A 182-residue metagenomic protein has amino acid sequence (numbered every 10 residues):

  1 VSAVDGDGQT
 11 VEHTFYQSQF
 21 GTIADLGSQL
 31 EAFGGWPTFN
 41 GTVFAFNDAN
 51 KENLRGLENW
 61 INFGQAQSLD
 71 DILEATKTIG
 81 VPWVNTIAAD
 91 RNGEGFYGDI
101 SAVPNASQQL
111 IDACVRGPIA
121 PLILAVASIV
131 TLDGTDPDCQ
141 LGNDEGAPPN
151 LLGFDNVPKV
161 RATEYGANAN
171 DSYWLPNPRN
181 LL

Functional and structural regions predicted by a protein language model:
V1-L182: Mature extracytoplasmic enzyme cores
